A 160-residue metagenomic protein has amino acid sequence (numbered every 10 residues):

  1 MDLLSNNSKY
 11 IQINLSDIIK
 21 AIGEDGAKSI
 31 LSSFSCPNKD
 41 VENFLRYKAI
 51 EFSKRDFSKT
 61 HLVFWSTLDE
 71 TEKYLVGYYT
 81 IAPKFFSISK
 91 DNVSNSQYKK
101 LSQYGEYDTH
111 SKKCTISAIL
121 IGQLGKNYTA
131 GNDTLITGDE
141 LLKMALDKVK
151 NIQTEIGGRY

Functional and structural regions predicted by a protein language model:
M1-D133, E140-Y160: Non-catalytic substrate-recognition and accessory regions of acyl/acetyltransferase enzymes
